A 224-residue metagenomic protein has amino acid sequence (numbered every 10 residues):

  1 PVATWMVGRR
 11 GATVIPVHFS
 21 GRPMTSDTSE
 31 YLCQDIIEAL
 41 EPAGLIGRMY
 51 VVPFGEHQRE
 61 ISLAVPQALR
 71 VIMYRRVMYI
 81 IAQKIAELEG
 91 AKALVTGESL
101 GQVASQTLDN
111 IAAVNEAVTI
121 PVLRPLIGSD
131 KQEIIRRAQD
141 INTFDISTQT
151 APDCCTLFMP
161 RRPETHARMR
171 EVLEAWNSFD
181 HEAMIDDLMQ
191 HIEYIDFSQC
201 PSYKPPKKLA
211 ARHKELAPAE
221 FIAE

Functional and structural regions predicted by a protein language model:
P1-I141, R212: ATP-dependent adenylation/nucleotidyltransferase module used to activate substrates
G47, G90-A91, T107, I111-I120 (+2 more regions): Peripheral terminal appendages
